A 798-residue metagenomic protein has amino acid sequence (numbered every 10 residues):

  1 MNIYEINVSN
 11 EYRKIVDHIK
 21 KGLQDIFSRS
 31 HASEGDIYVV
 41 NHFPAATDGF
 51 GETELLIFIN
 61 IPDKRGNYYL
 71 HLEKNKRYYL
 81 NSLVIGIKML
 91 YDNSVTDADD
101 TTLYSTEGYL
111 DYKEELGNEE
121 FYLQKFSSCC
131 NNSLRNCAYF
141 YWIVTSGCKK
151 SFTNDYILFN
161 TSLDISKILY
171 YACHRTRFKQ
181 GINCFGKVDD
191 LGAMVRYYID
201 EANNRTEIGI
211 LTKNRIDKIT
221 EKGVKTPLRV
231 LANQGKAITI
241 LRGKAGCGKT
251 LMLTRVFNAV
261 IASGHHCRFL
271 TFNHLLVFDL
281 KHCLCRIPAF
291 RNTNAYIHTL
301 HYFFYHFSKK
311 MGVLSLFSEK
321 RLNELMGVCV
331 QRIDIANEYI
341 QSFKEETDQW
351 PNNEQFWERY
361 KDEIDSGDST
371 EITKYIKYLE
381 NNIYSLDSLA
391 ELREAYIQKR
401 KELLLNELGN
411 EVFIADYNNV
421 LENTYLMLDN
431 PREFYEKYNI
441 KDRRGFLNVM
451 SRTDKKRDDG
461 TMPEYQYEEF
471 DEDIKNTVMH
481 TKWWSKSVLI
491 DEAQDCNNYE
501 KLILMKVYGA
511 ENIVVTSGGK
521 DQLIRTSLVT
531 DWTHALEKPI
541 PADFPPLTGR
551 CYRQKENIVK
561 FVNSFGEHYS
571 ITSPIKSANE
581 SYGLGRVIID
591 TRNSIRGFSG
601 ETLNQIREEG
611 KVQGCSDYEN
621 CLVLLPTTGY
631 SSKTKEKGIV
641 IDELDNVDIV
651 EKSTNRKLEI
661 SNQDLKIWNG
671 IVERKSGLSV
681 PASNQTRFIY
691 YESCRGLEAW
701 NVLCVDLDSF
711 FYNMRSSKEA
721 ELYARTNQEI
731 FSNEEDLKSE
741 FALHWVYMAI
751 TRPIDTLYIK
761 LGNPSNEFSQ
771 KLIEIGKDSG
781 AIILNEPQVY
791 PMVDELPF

Functional and structural regions predicted by a protein language model:
M1-T53, I57-L211: Intrinsically disordered, low-complexity Ser/Thr/Pro/Gly-rich regulatory segments
V8-V16, G108-E119, K249, P463-Q466 (+3 more regions): Phosphate/oxyanion-binding active-site loops and adjacent basic polyanion-contact surfaces
T53, N81-L83, A237, K486-S487 (+2 more regions): The start of beta-strands in P-loop NTPase/AAA+ ATPase cores
E54-E73, D190-S315, M748-T751: P-loop NTPase Walker
K64-K76, E354-F356, T370-E371, Y723-Q728: Intrinsically disordered, low-complexity domain-flanking/linker segments in eukaryotic proteins, enriched
G209-R242, G246, Y296, L314-A336 (+2 more regions): Conserved helicase NTPase motor core
R242-R268, F272-A289, H298-H301, D454-D459 (+3 more regions): Conserved helicase motor core of SF1/SF2 NTP-dependent helicases
T293, S315-Y465, L603-Q613, Y618-C621: Coupling/switch/interface segments within P-loop NTPase motor domains and analogous charged loops in nucleic-acid
